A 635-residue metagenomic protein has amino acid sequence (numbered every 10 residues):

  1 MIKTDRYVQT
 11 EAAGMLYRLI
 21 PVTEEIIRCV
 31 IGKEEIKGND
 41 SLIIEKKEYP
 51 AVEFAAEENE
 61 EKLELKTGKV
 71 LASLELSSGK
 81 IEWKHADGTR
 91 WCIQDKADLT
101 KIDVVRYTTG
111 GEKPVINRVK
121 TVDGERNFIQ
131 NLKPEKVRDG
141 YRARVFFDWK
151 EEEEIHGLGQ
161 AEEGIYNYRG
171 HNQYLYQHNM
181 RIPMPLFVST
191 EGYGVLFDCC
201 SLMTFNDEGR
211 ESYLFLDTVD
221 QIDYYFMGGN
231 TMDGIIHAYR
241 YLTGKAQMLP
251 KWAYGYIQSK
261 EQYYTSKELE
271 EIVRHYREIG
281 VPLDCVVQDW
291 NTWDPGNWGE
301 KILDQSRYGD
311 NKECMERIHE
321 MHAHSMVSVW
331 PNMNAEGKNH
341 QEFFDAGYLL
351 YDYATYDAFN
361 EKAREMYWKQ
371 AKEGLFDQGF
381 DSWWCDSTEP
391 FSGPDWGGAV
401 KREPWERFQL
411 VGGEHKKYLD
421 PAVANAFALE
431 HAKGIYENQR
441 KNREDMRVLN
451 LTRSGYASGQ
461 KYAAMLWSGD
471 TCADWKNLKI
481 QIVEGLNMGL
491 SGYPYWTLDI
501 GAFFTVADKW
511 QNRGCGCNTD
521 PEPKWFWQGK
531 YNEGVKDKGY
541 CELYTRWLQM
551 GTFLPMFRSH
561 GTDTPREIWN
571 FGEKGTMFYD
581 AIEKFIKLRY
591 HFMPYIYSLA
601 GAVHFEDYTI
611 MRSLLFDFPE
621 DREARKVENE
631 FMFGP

Functional and structural regions predicted by a protein language model:
M1-K3, T10, L19-I20, A51-E58 (+5 more regions): Short, exposed beta-strand/loop patches in secreted or surface proteins that constitute
D5, G14, A51, E60 (+3 more regions): Short beta-strand-initiation
D5, I20-L63, K101-D103: A low-complexity, Ser/Thr/Gly/Pro-enriched, surface-exposed linker/loop concept that marks segments flanking
R6-A12, C29, E61-G68, I81-K84 (+5 more regions): Generic recognition of long tandem-repeat/solenoid scaffolds
M15-R18, E24-R28, E35-K37, L71-S73 (+3 more regions): Primarily extracytoplasmic ectodomains and periplasmic/lumenal surface modules that are beta-strand-rich
K66-I93, T100: Hydrophobic or amphipathic alpha-helical targeting/insertion segments
T89-R106, R118-P635: Catalytic-domain carbohydrate-binding cleft regions of carbohydrate-active enzymes
T108, E112-P114: Long, low-hydrophobicity ectodomains and other hydrophilic envelope-associated domains
